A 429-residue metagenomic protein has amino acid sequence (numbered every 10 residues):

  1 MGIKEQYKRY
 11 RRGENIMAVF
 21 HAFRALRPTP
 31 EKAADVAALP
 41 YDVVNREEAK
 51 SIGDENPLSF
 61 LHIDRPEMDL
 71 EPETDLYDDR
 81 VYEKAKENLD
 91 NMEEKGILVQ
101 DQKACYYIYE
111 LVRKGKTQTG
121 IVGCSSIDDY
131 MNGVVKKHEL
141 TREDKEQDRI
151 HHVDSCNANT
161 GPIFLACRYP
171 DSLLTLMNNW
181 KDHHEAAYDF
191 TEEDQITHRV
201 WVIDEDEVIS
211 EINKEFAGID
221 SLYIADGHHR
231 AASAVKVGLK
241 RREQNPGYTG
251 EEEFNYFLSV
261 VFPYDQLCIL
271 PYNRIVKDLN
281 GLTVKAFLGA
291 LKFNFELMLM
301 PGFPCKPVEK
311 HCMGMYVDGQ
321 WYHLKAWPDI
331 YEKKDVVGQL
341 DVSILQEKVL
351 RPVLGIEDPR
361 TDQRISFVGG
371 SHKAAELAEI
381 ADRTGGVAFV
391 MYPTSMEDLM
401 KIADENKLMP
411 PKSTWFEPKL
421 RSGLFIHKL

Functional and structural regions predicted by a protein language model:
Y10-L429: Surface-exposed, charge/polar-rich loops and edge strands
